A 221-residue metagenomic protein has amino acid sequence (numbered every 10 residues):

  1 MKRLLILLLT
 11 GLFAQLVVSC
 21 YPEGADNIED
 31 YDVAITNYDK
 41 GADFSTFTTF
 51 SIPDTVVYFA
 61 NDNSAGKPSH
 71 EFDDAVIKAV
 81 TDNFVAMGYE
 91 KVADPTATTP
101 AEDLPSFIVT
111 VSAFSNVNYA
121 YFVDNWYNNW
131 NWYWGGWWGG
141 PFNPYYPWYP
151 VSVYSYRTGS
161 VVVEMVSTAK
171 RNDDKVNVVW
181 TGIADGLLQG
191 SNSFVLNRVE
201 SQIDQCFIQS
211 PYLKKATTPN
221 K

Functional and structural regions predicted by a protein language model:
M1-L4: Positively charged n-region of N-terminal signal peptides that target proteins for export
Q15-S19: C-terminal motif of bacterial Sec signal peptides marking the signal peptidase cleavage site
C20-D74: A structural "domain/chain start" motif
C20-G24, Y31-K40, V153-V179, A184-K221: C-terminal/domain-edge helix-coil "capping" segments
T49-P53, I108-V111, V162-E164, V178-G182: Structural recognition of the beta-strand scaffold that forms the well-ordered cores of secreted hydrolase catalytic
T55, F59-A113: N-terminal segment of the mature soluble domain
V57-F59, F114-N118, K170, D185-Q189: Solvent-exposed loop/turn segments at secondary-structure junctions within structured extracellular/periplasmic domains
F107, V111-R171: Surface-exposed short loop/turn segments
